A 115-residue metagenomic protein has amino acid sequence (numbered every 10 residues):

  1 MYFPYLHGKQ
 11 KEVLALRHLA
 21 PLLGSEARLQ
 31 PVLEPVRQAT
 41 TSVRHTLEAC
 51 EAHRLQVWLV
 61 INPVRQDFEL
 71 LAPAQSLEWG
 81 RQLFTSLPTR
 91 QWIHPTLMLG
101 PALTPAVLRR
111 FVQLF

Functional and structural regions predicted by a protein language model:
M1-A27, R37: N-terminal basic/disordered segments at the start of proteins
L14-P21, T41-R54: Histidine-anchored nucleotide/phosphate-binding helix
P31: Conserved, mostly hydrophobic/aromatic
A39-T41, L103-T104: Short, solvent-exposed loop/turn at the beta-strand->alpha-helix junction within individual leucine-rich repeat
E51-L114: A broadly used, surface-exposed interaction patch
